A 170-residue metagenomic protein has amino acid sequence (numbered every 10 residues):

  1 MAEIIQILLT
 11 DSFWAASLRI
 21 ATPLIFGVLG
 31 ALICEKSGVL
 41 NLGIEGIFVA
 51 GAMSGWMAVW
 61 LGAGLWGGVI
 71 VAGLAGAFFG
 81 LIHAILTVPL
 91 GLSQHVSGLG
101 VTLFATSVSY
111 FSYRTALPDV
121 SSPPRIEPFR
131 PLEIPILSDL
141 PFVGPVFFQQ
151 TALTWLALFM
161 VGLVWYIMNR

Functional and structural regions predicted by a protein language model:
M1-G27, L40, S54, L61-G68: Membrane-interfacial amphipathic/re-entrant helices at transmembrane-helix boundaries
I7-A16, W66, G91, F142-W155: Interfacial loop-to-helix junctions that mark the boundaries of transmembrane helices in multi-pass membrane
W14-S17, A21, I25, G46 (+3 more regions): Hydrophobic alpha-helical transmembrane segments
A21, I25, L29, A50 (+4 more regions): Generic alpha-helical transmembrane segments of integral inner-membrane proteins, especially permease/transport modules
L32-I33, M57, L61, F78-L81 (+4 more regions): Membrane-interface helix caps of multi-pass small-molecule transporters
L42-I47, L92-V101, P123: Cytoplasmic-side transmembrane-helix entry/capping segments in multi-pass membrane proteins
A63-V108: Alpha-helical transmembrane segments within multi-pass membrane transporters and channels
A105-R170: Transmembrane helix-bundle core of multi-pass membrane transporters and related energy-transducing complexes
